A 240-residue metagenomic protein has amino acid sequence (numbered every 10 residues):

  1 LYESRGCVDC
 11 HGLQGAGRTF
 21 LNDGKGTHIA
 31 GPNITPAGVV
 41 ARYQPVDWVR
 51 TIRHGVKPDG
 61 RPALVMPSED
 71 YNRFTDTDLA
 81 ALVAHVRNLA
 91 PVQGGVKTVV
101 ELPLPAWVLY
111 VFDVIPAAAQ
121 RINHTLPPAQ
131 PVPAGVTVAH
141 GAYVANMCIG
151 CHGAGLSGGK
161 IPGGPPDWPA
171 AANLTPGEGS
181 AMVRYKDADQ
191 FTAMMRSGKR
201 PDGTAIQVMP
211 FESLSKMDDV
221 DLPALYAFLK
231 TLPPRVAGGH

Functional and structural regions predicted by a protein language model:
L1-E3, R42, F112-A145, S180: Electrostatic cytochrome c docking/interface patches
L1-Y43: Extracytoplasmic/periplasmic/luminal assembly and interaction segments in envelope/secretory/respiratory proteins
Y2-V8, V138-I149, G158-A170, K186 (+2 more regions): Sequence context surrounding c-type heme c attachment/ligation sites in exported
R5-L13, W48, L82, G141 (+3 more regions): The canonical Cys-X-X-Cys-His
C10-A16, R53-H54, P67, R87-N88 (+2 more regions): Detector for the c-type heme attachment site
G24-H28, R42-D47, K57-L64, S157 (+5 more regions): Extended intrinsically disordered, low-complexity coil regions enriched in Ser, Thr, Gly, Ala and often Pro
T27-V49, S68-L79, P169-M194, F211-P223: Electron-transfer interface patches adjacent to heme c in soluble/periplasmic c-type cytochromes and di-/multiheme
G94-V111: Extended, well-folded interaction surfaces typified by the phenylalanyl-tRNA synthetase beta subunit core
